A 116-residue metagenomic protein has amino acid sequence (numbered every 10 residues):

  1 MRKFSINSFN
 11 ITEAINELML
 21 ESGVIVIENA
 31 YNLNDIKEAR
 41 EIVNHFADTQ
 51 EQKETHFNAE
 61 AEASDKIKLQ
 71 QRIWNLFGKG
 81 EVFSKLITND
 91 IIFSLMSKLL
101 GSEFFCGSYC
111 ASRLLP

Functional and structural regions predicted by a protein language model:
M1-S22, E28-P116: Non-heme Fe(II)-dependent double-stranded beta-helix
